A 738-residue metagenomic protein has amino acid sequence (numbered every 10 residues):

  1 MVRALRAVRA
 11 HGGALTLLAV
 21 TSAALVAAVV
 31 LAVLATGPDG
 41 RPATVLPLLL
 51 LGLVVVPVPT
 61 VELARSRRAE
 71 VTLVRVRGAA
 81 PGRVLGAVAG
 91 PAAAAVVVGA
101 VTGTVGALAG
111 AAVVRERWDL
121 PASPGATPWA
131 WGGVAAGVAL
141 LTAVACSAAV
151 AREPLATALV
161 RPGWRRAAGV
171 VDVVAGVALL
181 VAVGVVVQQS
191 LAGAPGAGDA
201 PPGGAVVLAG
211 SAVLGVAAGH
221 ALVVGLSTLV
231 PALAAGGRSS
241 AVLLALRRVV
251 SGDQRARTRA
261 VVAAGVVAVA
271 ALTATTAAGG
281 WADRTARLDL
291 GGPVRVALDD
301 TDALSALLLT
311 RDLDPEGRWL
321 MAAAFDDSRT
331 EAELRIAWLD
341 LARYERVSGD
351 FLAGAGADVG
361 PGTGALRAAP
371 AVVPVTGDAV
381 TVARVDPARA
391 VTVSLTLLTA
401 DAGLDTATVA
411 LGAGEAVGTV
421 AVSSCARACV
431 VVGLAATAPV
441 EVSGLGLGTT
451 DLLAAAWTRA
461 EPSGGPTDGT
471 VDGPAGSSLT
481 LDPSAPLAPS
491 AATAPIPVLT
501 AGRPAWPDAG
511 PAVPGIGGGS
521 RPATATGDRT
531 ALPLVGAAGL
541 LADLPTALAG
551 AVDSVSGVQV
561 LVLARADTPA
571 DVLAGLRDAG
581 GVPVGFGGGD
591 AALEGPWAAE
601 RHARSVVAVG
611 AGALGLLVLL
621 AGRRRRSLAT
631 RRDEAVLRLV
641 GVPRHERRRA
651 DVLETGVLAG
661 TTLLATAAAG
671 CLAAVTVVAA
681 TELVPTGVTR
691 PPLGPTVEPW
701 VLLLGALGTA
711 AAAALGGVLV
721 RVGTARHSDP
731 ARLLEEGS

Functional and structural regions predicted by a protein language model:
M1-V30, V160-Q189, L222-A268, R626-R631 (+4 more regions): N-terminal Sec/SRP start-transfer signal
G13-L18, L31-L46, L50, P195-V207 (+3 more regions): Peri-transmembrane interface segments
A23-A43, V61, E116-R117, V185-T228 (+3 more regions): Alpha-helical transmembrane segments
G37, T104-A130, S190-P202, A667-G708 (+2 more regions): Short helix-loop junctions at transmembrane helix boundaries
V54-A93, V618-G660: Interfacial "coupling" helices/loops that link adjacent transmembrane helices in transporter permeases
A130-G169, V181-G193, G622-R623, G670 (+1 more regions): C-terminal membrane-exit region of the final transmembrane helix in multipass inner-membrane proteins
A192-G198, A205, A209-R367: Juxtamembrane segments of multi-pass membrane proteins
A306-L313, L320-G585: Basic-flanked hydrophobic alpha-helices used for secretion and membrane insertion
